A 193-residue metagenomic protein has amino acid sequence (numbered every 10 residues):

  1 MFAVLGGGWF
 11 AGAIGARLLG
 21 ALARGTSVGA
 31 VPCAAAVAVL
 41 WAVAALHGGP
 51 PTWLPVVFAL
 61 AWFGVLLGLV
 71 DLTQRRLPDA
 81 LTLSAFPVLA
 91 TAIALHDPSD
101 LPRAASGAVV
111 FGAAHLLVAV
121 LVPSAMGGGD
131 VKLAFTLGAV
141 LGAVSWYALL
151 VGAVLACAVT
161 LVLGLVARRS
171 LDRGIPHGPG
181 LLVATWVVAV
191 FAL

Functional and structural regions predicted by a protein language model:
M1-L193: A membrane-topology feature that recognizes alpha-helical transmembrane segments and their immediate juxtamembrane
